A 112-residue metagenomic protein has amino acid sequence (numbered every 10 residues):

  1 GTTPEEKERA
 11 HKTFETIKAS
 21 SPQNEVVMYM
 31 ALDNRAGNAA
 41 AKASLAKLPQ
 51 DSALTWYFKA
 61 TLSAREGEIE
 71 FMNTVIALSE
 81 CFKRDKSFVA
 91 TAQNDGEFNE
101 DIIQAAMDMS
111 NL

Functional and structural regions predicted by a protein language model:
G1, M28-A36, S87-D108: TPR/TPR-like alpha-solenoid helical repeat scaffolds
G1-E5, R9-S20, V26, Q104-N111: N-terminal alpha-helical interaction modules that lie
P4-E5, R35, E68-I69: Short coil/turn and helix-start
R9-T13, A40-S44, E70-N73, A77: Alpha-helical solenoid repeat scaffolds, predominantly canonical TPR units
F14-R65: Alpha-helical adaptor scaffolds
Q23, D51-L54, S87-F88, F98 (+1 more regions): A general structural signal for well-ordered secondary-structure junctions
A46, S79, G96-E97: Short amphipathic alpha-helical surface patches that mediate protein-protein
F71-V89: TPR/TPR-like (Sel1-like) alpha-helical repeat modules
